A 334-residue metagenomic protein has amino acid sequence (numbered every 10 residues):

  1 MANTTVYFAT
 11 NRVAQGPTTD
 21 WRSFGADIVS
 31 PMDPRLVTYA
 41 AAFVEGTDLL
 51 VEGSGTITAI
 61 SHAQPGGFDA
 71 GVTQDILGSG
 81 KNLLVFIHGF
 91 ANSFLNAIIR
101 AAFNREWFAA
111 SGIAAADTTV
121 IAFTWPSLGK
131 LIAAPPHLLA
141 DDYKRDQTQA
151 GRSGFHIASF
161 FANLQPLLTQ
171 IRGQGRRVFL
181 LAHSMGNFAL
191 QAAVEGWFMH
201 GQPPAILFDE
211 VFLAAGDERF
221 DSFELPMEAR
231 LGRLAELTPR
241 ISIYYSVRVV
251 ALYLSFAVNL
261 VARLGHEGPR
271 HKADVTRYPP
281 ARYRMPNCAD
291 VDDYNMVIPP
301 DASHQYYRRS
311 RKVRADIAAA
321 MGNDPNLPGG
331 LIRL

Functional and structural regions predicted by a protein language model:
M1-H62, L77, I98, A115-T119 (+2 more regions): Lipolytic serine-hydrolase domain surface
I60-V72: Glycine-rich, highly charged phosphate/nucleotide-binding loops
T73-G129: Short, surface-exposed "cap/lid" segments of acyl-processing enzymes
V85-G89, H183, A215: The conserved beta1-alpha1 loop
I87-F94, Y143, Q147, L180: Short, charged/polar micro-motifs that form catalytic or ligand-binding hotspots
N92, N187, E218: Active-site micro-motifs of SAM-dependent methyltransferase domains
N104, L190-A193: Hydrophobic packing residues within well-ordered alpha-helices of enzyme cores
I157, L181-G186, L190: Gly/Ala-rich beta-loop-alpha elbow adjacent to hydrolase catalytic centers
